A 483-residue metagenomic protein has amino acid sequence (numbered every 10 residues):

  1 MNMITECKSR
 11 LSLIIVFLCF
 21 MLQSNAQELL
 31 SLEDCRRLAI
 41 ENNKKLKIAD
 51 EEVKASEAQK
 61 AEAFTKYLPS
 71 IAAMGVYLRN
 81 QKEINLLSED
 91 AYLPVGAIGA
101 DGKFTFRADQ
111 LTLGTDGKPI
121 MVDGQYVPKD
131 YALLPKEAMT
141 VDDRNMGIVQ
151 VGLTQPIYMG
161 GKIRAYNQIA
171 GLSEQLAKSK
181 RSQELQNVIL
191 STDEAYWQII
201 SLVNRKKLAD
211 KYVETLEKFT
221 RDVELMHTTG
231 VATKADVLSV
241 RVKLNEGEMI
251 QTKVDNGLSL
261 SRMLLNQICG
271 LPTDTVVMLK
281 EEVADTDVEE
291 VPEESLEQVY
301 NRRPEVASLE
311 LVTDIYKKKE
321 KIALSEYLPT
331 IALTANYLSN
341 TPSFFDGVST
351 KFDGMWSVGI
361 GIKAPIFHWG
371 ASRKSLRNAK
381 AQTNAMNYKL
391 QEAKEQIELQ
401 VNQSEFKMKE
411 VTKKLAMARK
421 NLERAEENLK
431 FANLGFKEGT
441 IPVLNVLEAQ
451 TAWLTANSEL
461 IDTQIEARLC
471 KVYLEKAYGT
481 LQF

Functional and structural regions predicted by a protein language model:
M1-E33, I40, F483: Bacterial Sec-dependent N-terminal signal peptides
N2-M3, A58, R181-Q298, K407 (+2 more regions): Periplasmic alpha-helical coiled-coil/stalk elements that build and connect Gram-negative outer-membrane
A26-N85, T273, M278-D314, P365-I366 (+1 more regions): Bacterial Sec-pathway N-terminal export signals of envelope proteins
K47-E51, F64-T65, V141-D143, I157-L185 (+8 more regions): Sec/SRP-type N-terminal targeting helices
T65, E246-L271, L422-T480: Short segments within alpha-helical structural elements
M74-N80, P156, L202, K243 (+5 more regions): Outer-membrane beta-barrel pore domains and translocons
M74-V151, K280-E289, K321, T334-A364: Small/polar, glycine/serine/threonine/aspartate-rich low-complexity segments that form flexible
